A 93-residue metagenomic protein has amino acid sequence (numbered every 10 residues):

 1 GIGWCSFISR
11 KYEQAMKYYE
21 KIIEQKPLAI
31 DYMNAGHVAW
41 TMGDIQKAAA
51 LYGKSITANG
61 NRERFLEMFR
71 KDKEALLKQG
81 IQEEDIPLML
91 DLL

Functional and structural regions predicted by a protein language model:
E24-Q25, A58: Structural marker of alpha-solenoid helical repeat scaffolds
A58-L93: Terminal, low-structured helical/coil segments at or just beyond the last alpha-helical repeat
